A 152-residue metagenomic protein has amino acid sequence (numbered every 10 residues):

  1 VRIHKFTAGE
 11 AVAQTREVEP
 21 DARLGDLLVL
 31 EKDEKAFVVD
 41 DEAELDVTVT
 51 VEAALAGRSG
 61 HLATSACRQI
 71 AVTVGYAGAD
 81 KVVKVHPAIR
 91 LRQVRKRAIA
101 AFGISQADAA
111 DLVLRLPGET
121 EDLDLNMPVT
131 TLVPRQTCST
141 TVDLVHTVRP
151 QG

Functional and structural regions predicted by a protein language model:
V1-G152: Ubiquitin system architectures
